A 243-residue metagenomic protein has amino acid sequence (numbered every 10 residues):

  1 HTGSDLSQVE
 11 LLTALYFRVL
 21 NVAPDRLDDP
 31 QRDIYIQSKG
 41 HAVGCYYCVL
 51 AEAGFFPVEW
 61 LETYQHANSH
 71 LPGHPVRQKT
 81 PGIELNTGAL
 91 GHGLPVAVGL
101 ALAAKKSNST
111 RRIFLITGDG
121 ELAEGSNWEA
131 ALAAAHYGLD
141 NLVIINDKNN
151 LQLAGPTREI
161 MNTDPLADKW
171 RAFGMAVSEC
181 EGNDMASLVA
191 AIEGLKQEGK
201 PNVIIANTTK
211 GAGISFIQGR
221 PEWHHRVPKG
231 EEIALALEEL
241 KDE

Functional and structural regions predicted by a protein language model:
H1: Globin-like tetrapyrrole-binding proteins
S4-Q8, Q31, A42, P57-W60 (+7 more regions): General structural feature for long, well-ordered alpha-helical segments within catalytic domains of soluble enzymes
L6-H136: Cofactor-binding active-site loop characterized by glycine-rich and histidine/acidic residues
E10, H41-A42, N149-N150, D184 (+1 more regions): Glycine-rich beta-alpha junction loops
Y47-C48, V76, S126-W128, A154-R158 (+1 more regions): Short acidic, glycine/serine/threonine-rich loops at helix termini
G82, N86-K196: Thiamine diphosphate
M185, V189-E243: Glycine/aspartate-rich loop-and-adjacent alpha/beta segment that forms the canonical ThDP
